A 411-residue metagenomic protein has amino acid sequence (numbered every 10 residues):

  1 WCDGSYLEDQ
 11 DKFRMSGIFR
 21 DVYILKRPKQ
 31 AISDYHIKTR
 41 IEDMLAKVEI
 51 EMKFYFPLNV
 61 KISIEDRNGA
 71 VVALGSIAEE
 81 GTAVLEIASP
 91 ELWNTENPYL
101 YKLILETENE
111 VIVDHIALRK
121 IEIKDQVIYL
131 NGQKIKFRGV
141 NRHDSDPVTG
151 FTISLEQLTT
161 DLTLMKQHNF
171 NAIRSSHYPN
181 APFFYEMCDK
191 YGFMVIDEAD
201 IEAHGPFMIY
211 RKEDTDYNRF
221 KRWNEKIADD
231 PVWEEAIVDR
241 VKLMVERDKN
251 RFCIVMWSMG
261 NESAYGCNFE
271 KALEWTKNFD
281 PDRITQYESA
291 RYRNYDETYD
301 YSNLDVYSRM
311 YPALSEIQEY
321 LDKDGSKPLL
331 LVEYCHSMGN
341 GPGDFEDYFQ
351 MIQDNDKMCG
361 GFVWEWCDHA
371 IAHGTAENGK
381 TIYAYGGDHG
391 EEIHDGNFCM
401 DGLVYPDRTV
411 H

Functional and structural regions predicted by a protein language model:
W1-V195, R240, V255-M256, A272-D282 (+5 more regions): Secreted/periplasmic carbohydrate-active enzymes, especially glycoside hydrolases
Q10-I18, I24, K29, V238-D239 (+6 more regions): Substrate-binding clefts and catalytic carboxylate motifs of secreted carbohydrate-active enzymes
R138-H143, F151, E198-E235, V241-V245 (+2 more regions): Aromatic- and acidic-residue-enriched carbohydrate-binding clefts of CAZyme catalytic domains
R138-V140, I173-S175, V195-D197, V255 (+5 more regions): Hydrophobic faces of well-ordered beta-strands that scaffold small-molecule active sites in alpha/beta enzyme cores
R142, Y178, D200-E202, G260-E262 (+4 more regions): Active-site beta-loop-alpha junctions enriched in small/polar residues
I173-P182, E262-C267, R293-Y295, S315 (+1 more regions): Acidic-and-aromatic substrate-binding clefts and catalytic sites of carbohydrate-active enzymes
M187-Y191, Y210-D214, D300-N303, A376-N378: Short low-complexity, flexible loop/linker segments enriched in glycine and/or proline with clustered acidic
K190, E225-S326: Active-site neighborhood of glycoside hydrolase catalytic domains
